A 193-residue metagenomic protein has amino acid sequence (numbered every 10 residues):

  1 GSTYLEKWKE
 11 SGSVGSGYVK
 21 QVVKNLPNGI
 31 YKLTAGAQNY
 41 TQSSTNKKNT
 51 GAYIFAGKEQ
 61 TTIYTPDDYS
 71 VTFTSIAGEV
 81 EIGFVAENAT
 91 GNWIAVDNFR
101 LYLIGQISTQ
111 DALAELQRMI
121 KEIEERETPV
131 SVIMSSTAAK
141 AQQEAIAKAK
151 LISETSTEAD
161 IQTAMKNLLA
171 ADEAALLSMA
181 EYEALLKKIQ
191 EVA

Functional and structural regions predicted by a protein language model:
G1-V14: Short carbohydrate-recognition loop motifs
V14, L26-N28, Y64, F73-A77 (+1 more regions): Surface-exposed coil/turn segments at beta-strand junctions on protein surfaces, enriched
S16-S44, Y69-V71, I82, F99: Extra-cytoplasmic beta-strand recognition segments
Y40-Q42, A89, I104: Short coil/turn motifs at secondary-structure junctions
T45-E59: Short, surface-exposed beta-strand/strand-loop-strand elements in extracellular ectodomains
G83-W93: Short beta-strand-plus-loop segments that form exposed binding edges in beta-rich domains
G91-S108: Exposed low-complexity, polar/acidic, P/S/T/G-rich flexible segments that act as propeptides, protease-susceptible
Q106-A193: Beta-rich interaction/scaffold domains
